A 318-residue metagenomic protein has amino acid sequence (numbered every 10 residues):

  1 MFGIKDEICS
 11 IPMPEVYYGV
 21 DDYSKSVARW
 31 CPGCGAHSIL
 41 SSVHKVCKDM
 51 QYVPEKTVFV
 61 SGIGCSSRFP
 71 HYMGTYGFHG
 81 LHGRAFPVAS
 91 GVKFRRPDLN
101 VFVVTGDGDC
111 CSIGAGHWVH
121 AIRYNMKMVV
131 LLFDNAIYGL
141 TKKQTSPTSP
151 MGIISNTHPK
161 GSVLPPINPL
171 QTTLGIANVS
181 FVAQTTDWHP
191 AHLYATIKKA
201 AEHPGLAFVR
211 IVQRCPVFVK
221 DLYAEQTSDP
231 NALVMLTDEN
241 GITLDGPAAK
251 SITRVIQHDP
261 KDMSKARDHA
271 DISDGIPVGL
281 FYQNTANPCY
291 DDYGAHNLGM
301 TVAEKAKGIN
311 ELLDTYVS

Functional and structural regions predicted by a protein language model:
M1-V16, K25-S26, C215-S318: Flexible, low-complexity linker and terminal segments
C9-L81: Active-site diphosphate/adenylate-binding microenvironment
D21-A28, G33-L40, H82, V163-I167 (+3 more regions): Electropositive phosphate-/nucleotide-binding environments in soluble metabolic enzymes
S26, V53-T57, R95-V101, R123-V129 (+4 more regions): Short coil/turn connectors at secondary-structure junctions
V58-S61, V103, V130-F133, F181-T186 (+2 more regions): General beta-strand structural signal in soluble alpha/beta enzymes
S61-G139: Thiamine diphosphate
G64-C65, N135, R214, T285-N287: Short, glycine-/Ser/Thr-/acidic-enriched flexible segments
S112-K127, I137-D274: Glycine-rich ThDP/TPP pyrophosphate-binding loop and its adjacent helix/strand module within ThDP-dependent enzymes
